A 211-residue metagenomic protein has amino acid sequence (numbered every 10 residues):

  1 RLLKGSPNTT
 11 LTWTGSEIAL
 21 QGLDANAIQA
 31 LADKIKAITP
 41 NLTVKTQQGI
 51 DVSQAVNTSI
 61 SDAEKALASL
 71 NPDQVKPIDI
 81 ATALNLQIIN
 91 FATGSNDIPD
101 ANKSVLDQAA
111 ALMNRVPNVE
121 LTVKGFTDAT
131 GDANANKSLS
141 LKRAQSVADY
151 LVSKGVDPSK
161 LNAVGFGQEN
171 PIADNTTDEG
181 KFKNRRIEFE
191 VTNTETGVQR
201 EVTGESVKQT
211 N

Functional and structural regions predicted by a protein language model:
R1-A19, A25-E120, N193-N211: Periplasmic peptidoglycan-binding/tethering modules of Gram-negative envelope proteins
A81-L84, T122, A148-S153: A broad, low-specificity signal for short, low-complexity segments enriched in glycine/proline and polar/charged
N96-S104, F126-N211: Periplasmic OmpA-like peptidoglycan-binding domain that tethers envelope proteins to the cell wall
